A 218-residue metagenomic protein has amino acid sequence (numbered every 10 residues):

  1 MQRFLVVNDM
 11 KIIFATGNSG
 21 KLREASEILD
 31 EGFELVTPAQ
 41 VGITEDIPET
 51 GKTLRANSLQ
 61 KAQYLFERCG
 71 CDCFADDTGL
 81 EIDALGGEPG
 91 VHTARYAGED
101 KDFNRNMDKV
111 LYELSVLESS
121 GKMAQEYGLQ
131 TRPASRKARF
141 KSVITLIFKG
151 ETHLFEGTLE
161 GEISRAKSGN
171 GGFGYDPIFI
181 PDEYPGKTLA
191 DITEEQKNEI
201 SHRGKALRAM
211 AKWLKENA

Functional and structural regions predicted by a protein language model:
V7-I13, G20-A218: Anionic-ligand binding patches
